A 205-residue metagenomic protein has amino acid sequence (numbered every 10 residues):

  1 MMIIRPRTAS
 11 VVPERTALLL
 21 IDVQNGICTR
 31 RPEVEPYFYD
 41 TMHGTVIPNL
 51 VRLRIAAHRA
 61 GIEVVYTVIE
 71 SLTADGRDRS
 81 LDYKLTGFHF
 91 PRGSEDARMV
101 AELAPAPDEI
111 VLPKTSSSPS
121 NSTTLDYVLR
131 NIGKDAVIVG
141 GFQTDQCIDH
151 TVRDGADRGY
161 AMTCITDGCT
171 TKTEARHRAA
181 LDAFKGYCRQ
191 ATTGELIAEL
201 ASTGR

Functional and structural regions predicted by a protein language model:
M1-A17, R52-A60, L81-R205: Active-site-adjacent betaalpha module
L19-V23: N-terminal nucleotide-binding beta1-loop-alpha1 segment
Q24-T29: Short acidic, Gly/Ser-rich segments with clustered Asp/Glu that frequently serve as metal-coordination loops in enzyme
R31-P32, T45, S80, S94: Serine-centered coil/turn micro-motif
E33-H43, Y83-H89: Short glycine-enriched, charge-decorated loop/helix-capping segments at active-site entrances that position
D40-P48, R52: Loop-to-helix element that buttresses phosphate recognition and phosphoryl-transfer chemistry
I62-E70, I165: Short beta-strand segments at enzyme active-site cores
V68-S80: A basic- and aromatic-enriched beta-loop-alpha substructure that forms the phosphate/nucleotide- and DNA/RNA-contacting
